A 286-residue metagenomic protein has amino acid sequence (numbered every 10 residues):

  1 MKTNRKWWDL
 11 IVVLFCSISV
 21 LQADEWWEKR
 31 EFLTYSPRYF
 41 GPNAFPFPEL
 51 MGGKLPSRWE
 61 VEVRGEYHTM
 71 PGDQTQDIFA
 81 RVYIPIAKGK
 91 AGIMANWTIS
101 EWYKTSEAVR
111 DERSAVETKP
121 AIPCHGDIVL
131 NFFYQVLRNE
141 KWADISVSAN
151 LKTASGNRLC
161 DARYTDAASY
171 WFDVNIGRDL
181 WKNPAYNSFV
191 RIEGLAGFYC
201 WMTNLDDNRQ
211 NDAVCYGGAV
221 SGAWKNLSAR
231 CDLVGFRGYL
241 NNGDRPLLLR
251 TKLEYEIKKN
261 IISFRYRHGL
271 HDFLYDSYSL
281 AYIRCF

Functional and structural regions predicted by a protein language model:
M1-W27: Bacterial Sec-dependent N-terminal signal peptides
A23-T153, N157-C160, A168-N183, C215 (+4 more regions): Transmembrane beta-barrel domains of Gram-negative outer membranes and organellar outer membranes
E25-E31, G269, I283-F286: Flexible, glycine-rich linker and terminal segments associated with outer-membrane beta-barrel/transport systems
Y67, Y266-D272: A short, acidic, flexible beta-alpha connecting loop/helix-capping segment that sits on the rim of active
D161-L205: Hydrophobic, aromatic-enriched interface-forming segments
F189-W224, V234: A mid-sequence, solvent-exposed acidic-amphipathic segment
T251-Y255, L274-F286: Outer-membrane beta-barrel "beta-signal"
I262-R265, S279: A cross-kingdom marker for long, charged
